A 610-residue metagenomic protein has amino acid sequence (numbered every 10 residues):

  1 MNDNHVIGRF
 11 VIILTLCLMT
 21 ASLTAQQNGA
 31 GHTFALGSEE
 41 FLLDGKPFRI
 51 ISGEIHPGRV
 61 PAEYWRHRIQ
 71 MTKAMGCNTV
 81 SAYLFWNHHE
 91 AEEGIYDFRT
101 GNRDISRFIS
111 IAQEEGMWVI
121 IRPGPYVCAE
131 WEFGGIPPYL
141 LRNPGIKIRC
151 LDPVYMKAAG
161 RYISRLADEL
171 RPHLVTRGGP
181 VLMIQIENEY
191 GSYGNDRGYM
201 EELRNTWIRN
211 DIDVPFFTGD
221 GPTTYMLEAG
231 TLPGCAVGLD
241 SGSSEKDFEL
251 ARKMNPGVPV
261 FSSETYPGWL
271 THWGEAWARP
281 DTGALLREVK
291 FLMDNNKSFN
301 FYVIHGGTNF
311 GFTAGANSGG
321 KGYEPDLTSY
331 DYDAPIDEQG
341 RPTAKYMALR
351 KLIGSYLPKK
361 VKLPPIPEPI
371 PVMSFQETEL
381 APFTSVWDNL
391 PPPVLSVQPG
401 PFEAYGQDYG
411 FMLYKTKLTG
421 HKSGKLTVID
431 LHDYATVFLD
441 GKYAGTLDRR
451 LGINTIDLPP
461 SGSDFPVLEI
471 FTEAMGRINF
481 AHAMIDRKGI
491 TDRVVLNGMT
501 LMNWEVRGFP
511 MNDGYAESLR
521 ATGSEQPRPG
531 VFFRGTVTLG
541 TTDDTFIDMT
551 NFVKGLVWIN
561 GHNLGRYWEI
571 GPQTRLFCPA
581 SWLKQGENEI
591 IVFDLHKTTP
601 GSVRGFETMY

Functional and structural regions predicted by a protein language model:
A25-T79, S110: N-terminal carbohydrate-binding accessory modules
W65-E132, R204-R209: Aromatic-lined substrate-binding rim segments of carbohydrate-active enzymes
E93-G101, E114, G124-C150, M200-R204 (+2 more regions): Aromatic- and acidic-residue-enriched segments that line the glycan-binding/catalytic groove of carbohydrate-active
G101-I121, P144-V181: An active-site-proximal structural segment forming one wall of the substrate-binding cleft that immediately precedes
Y155-L232: Active-site neighborhood of glycoside hydrolase catalytic domains
R209, D240-D337, R341-A344, L352: Catalytic-core region of carbohydrate-active enzymes that cleave or remodel glycosidic bonds
Y323, P342-K345, P399-A404, L413 (+5 more regions): A cross-kingdom feature marking solvent-exposed beta-strand/loop segments within repeated, beta-rich binding/scaffold
G424-F438, L468, V537-N560, Y567-W568 (+1 more regions): Aromatic-lined ligand-binding clefts that engage carbohydrates, nucleic acids, or primary amines
